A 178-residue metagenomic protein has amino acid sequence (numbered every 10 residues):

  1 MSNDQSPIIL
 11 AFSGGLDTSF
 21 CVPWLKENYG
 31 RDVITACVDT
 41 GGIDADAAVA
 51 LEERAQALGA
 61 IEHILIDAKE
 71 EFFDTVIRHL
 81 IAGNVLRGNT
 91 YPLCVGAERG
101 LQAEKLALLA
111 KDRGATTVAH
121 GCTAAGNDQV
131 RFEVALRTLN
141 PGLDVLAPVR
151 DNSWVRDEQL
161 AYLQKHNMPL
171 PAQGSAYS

Functional and structural regions predicted by a protein language model:
S2-S178: Nucleotide-activated chemistry modules centered on ATP-dependent adenylation/adenylyltransferase
